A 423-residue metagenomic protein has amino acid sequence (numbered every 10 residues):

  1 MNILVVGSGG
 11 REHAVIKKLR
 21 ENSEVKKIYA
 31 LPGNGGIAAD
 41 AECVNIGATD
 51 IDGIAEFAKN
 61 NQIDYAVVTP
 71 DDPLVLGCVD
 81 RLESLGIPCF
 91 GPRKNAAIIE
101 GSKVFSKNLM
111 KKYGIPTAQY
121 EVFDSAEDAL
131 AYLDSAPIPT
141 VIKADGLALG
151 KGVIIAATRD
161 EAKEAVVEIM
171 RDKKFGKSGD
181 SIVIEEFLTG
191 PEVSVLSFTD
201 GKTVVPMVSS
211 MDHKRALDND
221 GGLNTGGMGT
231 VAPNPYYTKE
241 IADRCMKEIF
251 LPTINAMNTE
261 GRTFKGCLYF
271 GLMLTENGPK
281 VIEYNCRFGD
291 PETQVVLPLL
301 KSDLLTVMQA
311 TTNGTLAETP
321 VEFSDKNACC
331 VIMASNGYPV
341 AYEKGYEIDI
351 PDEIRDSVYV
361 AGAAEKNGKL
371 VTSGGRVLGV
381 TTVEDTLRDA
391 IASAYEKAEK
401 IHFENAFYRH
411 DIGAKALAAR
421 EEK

Functional and structural regions predicted by a protein language model:
M1-K94: ATP-binding N-terminal substructure of ATP-dependent carboxylate-amine bond-forming enzymes
L4-V5, E100-S181, P235, K239-L251: Active-site nucleotide/adenylate-binding loops and adjacent lid/helix of ATP-dependent enzymes
E21, G36-A38, F90, K112-G114 (+12 more regions): Solvent-exposed alpha-helices and their adjacent loops that cap or buttress functional pockets in soluble metabolic
V67, C78-R93, I98-T117, E121: Glycine/small-residue-rich loop that forms an oxyanion/phosphate-binding "nest" at active or ligand-binding sites
G152, A156-T293: Internal nucleotide-binding/catalytic subdomain
M246-L268, N285-E353: Active-site "cap" helix and flanking loop/linker of ATP-utilizing ligase/carboxylase catalytic domains
A310-K423: Peripheral (often C-terminal) accessory segments that flank ATP-dependent C-N-forming ligase machineries
